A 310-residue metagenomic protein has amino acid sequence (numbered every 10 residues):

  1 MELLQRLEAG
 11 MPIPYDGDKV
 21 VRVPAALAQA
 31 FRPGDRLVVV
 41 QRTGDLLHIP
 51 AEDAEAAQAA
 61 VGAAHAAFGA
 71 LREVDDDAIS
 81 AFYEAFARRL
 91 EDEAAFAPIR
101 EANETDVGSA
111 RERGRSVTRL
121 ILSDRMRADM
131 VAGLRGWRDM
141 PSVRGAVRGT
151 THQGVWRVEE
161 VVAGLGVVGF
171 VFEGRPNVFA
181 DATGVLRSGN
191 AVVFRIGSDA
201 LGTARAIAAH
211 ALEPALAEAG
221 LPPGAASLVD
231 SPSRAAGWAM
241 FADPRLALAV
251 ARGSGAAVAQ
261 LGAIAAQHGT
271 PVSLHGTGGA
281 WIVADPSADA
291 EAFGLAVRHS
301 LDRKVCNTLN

Functional and structural regions predicted by a protein language model:
M1-V158: N-terminal Rossmann-like NAD(P)+-binding subdomain of aldehyde/semialdehyde dehydrogenases
R42, D76, I196-D199, S231 (+2 more regions): Short, ordered loop/turn segments at secondary-structure junctions
A67-V74, R89-E93, D106, A110 (+6 more regions): Change "in soluble alpha/beta enzymes" to "in soluble alpha/beta proteins
A94, E173-G174, A182-A191, H210-E218 (+1 more regions): ALDH superfamily catalytic-core signature
A132, G136-A215, A219, A247 (+2 more regions): Conserved small-residue-rich beta-alpha loop and adjacent elements that most often cradle the phosphate/pyrophosphate
G169-E173, S227, V250-R252, H275-G276: Short beta-strand segments
N190-A191, G220-P223, F241-L248, T308-L309: Short, surface-exposed connector motifs at secondary-structure boundaries
A225-G253: Active-site phosphate-binding strand-loop segment of PLP-dependent enzymes
